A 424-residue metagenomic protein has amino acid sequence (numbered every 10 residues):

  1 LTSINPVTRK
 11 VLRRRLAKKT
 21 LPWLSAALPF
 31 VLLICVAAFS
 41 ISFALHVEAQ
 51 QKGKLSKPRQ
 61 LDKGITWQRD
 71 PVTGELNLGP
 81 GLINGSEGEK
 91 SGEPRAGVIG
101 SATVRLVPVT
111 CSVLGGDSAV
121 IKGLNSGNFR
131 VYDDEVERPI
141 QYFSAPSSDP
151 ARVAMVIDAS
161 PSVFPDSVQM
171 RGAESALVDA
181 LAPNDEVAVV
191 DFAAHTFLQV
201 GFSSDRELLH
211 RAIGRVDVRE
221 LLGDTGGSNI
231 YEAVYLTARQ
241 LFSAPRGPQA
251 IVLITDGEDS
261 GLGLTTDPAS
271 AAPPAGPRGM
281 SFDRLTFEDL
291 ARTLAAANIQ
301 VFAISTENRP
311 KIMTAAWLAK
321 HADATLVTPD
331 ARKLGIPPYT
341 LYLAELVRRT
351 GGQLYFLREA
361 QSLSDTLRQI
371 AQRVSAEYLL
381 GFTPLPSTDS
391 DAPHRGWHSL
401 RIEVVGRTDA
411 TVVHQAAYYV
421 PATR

Functional and structural regions predicted by a protein language model:
L1-A27: N-terminal secretory signal peptides that target proteins for export/translocation
N5-R9, S40, S148, R246: Residue-level detector of transmembrane insertion/anchoring sites
L12, L16, F39-I41, H46: Intrinsic disorder/low-complexity segments
A27-S42: Bacterial N-terminal signal peptides
L45, A49-R424: Scaffold/interface architecture of coatomer-like assemblies
